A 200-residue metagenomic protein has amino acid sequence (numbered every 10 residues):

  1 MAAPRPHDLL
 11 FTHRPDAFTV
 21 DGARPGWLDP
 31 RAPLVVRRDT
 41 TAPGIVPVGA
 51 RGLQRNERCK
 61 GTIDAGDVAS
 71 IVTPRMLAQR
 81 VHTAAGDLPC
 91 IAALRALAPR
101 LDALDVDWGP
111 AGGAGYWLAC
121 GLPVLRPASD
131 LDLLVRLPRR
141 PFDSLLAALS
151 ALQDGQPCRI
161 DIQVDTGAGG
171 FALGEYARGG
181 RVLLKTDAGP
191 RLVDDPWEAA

Functional and structural regions predicted by a protein language model:
M1-G113, L146, S150-C158, I162: Helical scaffold of the NTase/Pol beta-like nucleotidyltransferase catalytic core
K60, A69-I71, R181-P196: Mature, function-bearing regions of proteins
A98-L131, V135-P141: Active-site nucleotide-donor binding segment shared across nucleotidyl transfer reactions
Y116-C120, P127, E175, T186 (+1 more regions): Generic structural "secondary-structure junction" signal
P127-A128, R136-C158, D165-G167: Charge-rich, low-complexity terminal tails
Q153-G189: Conserved catalytic core of two-metal-ion nucleotidyltransferases
A199-A200: C-terminal accessory/tail domains of diverse enzymes
